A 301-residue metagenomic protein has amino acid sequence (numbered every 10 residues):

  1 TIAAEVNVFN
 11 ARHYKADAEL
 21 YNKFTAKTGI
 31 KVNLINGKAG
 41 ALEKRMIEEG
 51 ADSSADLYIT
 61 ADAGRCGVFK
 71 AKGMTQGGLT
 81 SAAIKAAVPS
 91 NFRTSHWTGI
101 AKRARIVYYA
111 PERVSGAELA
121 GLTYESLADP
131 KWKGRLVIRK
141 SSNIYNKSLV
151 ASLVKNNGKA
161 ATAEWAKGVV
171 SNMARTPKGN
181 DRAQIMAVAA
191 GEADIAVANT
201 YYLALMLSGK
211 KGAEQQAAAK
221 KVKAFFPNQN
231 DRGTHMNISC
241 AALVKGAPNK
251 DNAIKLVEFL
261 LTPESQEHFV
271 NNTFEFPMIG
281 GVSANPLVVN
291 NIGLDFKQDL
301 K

Functional and structural regions predicted by a protein language model:
I2-V68: Early extracytoplasmic/lumenal segment of secretory-pathway proteins
A3, F259-K301: Extracellular/periplasmic juxtamembrane helices and adjacent flexible linkers that interface with membrane partners
F9-R12, R93-W97, Y109-P111, G116-A117 (+3 more regions): Short beta-strand->loop
S53-Y58, Q76-V107, E125, R135-I138: A structural signal for short loop-to-beta-strand junctions that line the ligand-binding cleft of periplasmic/secreted
T75-A82, W97-T98, E125, A213-H235 (+1 more regions): Short beta-strand->loop
Y108-R113, M236-N249, H268: A bilobed periplasmic-binding-protein/Venus flytrap-type ligand-binding module shared by bacterial periplasmic
G116-K131: Flexible hinge/capping segments at coil-to-helix
S141, Y145-S148, S152-P227: Ligand-binding pocket segment of bilobal, Venus flytrap-like solute-binding proteins
